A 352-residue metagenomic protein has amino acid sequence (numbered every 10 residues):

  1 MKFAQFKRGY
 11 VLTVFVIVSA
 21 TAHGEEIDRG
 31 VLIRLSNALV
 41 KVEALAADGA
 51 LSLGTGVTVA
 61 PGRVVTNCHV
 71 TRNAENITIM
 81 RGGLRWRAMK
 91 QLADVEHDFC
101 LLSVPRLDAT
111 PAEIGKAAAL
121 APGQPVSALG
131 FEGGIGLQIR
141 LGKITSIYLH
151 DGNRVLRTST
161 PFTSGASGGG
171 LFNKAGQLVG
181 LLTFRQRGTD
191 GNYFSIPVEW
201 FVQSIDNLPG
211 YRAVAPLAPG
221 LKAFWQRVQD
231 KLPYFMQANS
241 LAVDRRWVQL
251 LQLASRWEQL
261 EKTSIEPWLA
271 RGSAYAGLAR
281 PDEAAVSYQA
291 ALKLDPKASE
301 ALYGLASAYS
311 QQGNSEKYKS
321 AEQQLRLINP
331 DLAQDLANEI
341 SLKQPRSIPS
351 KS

Functional and structural regions predicted by a protein language model:
H23-V57, V64, N76, V214 (+4 more regions): N-terminal activation segment of mature serine protease catalytic domains
E25-L32, T110, E132, L178-V243: C-terminal cap/linker of serine protease catalytic domains
E26-V31, V70, T110-V155, F162-A166 (+2 more regions): Flexible, gly/ser-rich surface segments that form the specificity/activation loops bordering the active-site cleft
G49-L53, A60-L129, G134-Q138, G152-V155 (+2 more regions): Conserved active-site neighborhood of the chymotrypsin/trypsin-like protease fold
V57, F162-L182: Catalytic nucleophile loop of clan PA
A270, G304, N338-E339: Canonical tetratricopeptide repeat
